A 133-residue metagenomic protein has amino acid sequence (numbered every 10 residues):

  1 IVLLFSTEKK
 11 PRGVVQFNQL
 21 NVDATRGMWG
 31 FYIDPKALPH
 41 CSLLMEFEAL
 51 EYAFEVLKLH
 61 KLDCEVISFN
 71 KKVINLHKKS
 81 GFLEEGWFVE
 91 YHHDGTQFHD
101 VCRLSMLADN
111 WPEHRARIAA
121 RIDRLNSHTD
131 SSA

Functional and structural regions predicted by a protein language model:
L4-A133: Acyl-donor (CoA/ACP) binding surface of acyl/acetyltransferases
